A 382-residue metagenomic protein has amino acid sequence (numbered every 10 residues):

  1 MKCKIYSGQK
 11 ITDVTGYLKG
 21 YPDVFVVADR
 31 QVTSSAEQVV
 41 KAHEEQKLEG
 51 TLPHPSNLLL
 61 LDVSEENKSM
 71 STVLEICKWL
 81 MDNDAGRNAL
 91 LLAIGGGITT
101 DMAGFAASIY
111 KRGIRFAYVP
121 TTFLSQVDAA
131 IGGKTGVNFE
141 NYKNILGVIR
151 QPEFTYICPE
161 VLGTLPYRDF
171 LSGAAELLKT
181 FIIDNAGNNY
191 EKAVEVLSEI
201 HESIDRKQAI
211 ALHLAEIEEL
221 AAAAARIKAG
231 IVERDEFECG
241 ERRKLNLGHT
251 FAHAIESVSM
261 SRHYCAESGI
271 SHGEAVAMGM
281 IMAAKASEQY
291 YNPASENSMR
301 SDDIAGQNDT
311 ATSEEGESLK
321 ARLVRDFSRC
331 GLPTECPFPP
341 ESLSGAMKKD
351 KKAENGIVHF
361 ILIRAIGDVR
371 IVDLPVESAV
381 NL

Functional and structural regions predicted by a protein language model:
M1-L90: ATP/NTP phosphate-donor binding region
V26, P120, C158, H249 (+2 more regions): Residue-level signal for inorganic ion chemistry
V63-S64, I94-G96, L247-G248: Glycine-rich beta-strand-to-loop/alpha-helix junction loops that act as flexible
E75-I94, D101-Y118: Non-catalytic interfacial helical region
I98-F105, Q126, A254: Short glycine/serine/threonine-rich phosphate/pyrophosphate-binding segments that cradle anionic phosphate groups
F105-H201: A glycine/threonine-rich phosphate-anchoring loop and its flanking beta-alpha core in nucleotide/phosphate-binding
A175-L177, S295-N297, Q307-L382: C-terminal charged capping/lid subdomain of soluble metabolic enzymes
I204-D302, G306-P340: Active-site segments that bind and position negatively charged phosphate/pyrophosphate groups
